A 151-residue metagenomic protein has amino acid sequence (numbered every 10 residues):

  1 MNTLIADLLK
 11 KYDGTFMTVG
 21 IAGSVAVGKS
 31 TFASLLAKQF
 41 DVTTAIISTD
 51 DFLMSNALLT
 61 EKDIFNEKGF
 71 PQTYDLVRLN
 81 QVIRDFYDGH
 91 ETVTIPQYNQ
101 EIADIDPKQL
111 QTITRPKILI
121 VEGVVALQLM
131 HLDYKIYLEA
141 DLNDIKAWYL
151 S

Functional and structural regions predicted by a protein language model:
M1-V19: Extreme N-terminal, non-catalytic leader segments that precede Walker-type/kinase nucleotide-binding cores
G23: The Walker A (P-loop) glycine that initiates the GxxxxGKT/S ATP-binding motif of P-loop NTPases
A26: Walker A (P-loop) phosphate-binding loop of P-loop NTPases
K29: Conserved lysine of the Walker
F32, L36: Hydrophobic positions on the alpha1 helix immediately C-terminal to the Walker A/P-loop
A37-I47: Post-Walker A helix-loop "phosphate-sensing" segment adjacent to the P-loop in P-loop NTPases
A45-S48, M54-D106, T112: Conserved nucleotide-sensing/catalytic segment adjacent to the nucleotide-binding pocket in NTP-handling enzymes
I105-S151: ATP-dependent NMP and nucleoside kinases share a basic, alpha-helical "lid"
